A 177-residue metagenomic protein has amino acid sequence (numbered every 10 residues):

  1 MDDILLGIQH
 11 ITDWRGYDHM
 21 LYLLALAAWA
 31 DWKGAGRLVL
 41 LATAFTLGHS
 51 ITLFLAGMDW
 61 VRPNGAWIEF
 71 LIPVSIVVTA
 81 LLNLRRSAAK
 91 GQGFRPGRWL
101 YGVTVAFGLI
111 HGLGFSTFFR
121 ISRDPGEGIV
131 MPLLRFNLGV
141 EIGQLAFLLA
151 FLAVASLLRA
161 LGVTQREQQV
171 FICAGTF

Functional and structural regions predicted by a protein language model:
M1-F177: Membrane metalloprotein/metal-transporter helix-bundle signature
